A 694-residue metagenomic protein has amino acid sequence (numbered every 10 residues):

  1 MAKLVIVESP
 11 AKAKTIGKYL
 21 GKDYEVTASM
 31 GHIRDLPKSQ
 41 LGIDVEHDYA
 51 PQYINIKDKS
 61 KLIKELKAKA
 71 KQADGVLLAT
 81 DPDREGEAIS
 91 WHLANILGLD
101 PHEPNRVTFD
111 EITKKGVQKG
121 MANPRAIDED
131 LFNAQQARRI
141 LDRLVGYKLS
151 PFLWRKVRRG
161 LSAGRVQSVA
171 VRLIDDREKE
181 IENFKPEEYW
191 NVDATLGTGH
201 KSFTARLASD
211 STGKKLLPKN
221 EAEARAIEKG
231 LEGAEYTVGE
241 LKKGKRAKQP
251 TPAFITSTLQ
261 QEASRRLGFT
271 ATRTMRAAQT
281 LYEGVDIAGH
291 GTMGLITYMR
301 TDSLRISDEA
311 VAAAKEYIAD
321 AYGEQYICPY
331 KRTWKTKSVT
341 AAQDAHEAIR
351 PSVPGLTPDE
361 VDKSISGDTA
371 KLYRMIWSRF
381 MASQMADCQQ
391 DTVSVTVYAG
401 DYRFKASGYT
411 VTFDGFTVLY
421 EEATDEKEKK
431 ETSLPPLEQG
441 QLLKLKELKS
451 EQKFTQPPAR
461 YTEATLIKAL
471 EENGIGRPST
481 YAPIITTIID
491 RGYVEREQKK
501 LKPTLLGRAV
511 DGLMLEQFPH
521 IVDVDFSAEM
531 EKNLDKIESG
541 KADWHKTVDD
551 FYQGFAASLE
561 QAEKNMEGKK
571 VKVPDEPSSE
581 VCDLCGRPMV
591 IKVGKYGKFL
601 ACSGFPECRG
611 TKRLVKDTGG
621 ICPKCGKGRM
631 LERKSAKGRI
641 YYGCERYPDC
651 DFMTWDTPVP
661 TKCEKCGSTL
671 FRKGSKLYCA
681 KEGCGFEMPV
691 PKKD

Functional and structural regions predicted by a protein language model:
M1-R139, K148, S209, K215-R225 (+3 more regions): Intrinsically disordered, low-complexity regulatory segments
A2-K3, S150, N183, A224 (+1 more regions): Basic, low-complexity terminal or inter-domain segments flanking catalytic cores
K14-P37, S168-K215, S383-K430, P588: Structured, non-catalytic alpha/beta "coupling" segments that mediate domain-domain communication and provide generic
I112-A194, K243-G244: C-terminal or mid-to-C-terminal helical accessory/interaction module adjacent to the motor/catalytic core
T212-P252: Metal- or metallocofactor-binding catalytic centers and their adjacent structured scaffolds across diverse enzyme
V238-L241, P250-A263, H290-M299, P457-A469: Short acidic, hydrophobic short linear motifs in intrinsically disordered regions
M275-Q279, I485-T486: Short, hydrophobic-biased segments on the C-terminal half of alpha helices that form "recognition helices"
Y282-T297, R491-K500: A short, conserved structural fragment
